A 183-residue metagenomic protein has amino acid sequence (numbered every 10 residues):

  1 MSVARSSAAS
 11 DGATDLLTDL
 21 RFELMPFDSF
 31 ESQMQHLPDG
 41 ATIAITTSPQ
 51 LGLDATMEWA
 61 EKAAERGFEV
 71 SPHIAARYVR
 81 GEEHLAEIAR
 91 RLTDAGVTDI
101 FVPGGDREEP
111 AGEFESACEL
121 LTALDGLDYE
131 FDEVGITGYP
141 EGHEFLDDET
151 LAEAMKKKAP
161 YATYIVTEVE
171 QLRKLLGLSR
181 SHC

Functional and structural regions predicted by a protein language model:
S2-T150: Active-site beta->alpha loop and helix N-cap motifs at the rims of alpha/beta catalytic domains
G40, Y161-A162: Short, well-ordered alpha-helix to beta-strand connector turns
K62, K157-K158: Hydrophobic/aromatic ligand-binding patch that stacks against planar heteroaromatic rings of cofactors or nucleotides
P72, K158-Y161: Conserved, mostly hydrophobic/aromatic
A89-D94, A159-P160, R180-C183: Short, surface-exposed basic-aromatic patches at helix termini and helix-loop junctions that form
A117, L151-M155, L176: Amphipathic alpha-helical segments in well-structured domains
T163-C183: A contiguous pocket-lining binding segment that forms or flanks enzyme active sites
